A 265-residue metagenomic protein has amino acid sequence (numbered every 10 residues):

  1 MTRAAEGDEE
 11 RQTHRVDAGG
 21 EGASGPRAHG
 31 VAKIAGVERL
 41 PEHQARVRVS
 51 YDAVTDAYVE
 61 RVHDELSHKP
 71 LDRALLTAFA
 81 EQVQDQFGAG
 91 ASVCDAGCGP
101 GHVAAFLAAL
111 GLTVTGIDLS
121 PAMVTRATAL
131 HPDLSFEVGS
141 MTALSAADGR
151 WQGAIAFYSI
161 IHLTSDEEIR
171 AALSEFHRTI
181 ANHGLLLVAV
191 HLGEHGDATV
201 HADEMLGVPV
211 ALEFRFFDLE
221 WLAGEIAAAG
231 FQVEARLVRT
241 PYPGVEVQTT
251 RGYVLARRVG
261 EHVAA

Functional and structural regions predicted by a protein language model:
G30, I34-G88, E194: Conserved class I S-adenosyl-L-methionine
S92-A143: Class I SAM-dependent methyltransferase SAM/SAH-binding core
I155-A156: A conserved beta-strand element that flanks and buttresses the S-adenosyl-L-methionine
R170-N182: A short glycine-rich, Lys/Arg-flanked "PGG" loop and its adjoining helix->strand segment in the class I
L185-E213: Conserved class I S-adenosyl-L-methionine
F214-A229: Short alpha-helix
F231-Y242: Conserved S-adenosyl-L-methionine
G244-A265: Core SAM-dependent methyltransferase catalytic element
